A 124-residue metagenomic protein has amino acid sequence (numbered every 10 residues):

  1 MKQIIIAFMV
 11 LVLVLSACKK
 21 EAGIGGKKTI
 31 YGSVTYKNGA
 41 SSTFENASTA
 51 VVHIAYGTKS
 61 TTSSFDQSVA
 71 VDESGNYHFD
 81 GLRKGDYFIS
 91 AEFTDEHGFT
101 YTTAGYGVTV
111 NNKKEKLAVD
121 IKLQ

Functional and structural regions predicted by a protein language model:
K2-F8: Sec-dependent signal peptide recognition, specifically the positively charged N-region followed immediately by
V14-A17: C-terminal motif of bacterial Sec signal peptides marking the signal peptidase cleavage site
K28-N38: A short, amphipathic beta-strand motif
A40-S48: A short beta-turn/strand-edge loop motif at beta-sheet boundaries
S48-S68: Short amphipathic beta-strand segments in non-cytosolic proteins
D72-G81: Short, surface-exposed beta-strand/beta-hairpin micro-motifs centered on an aromatic residue
G85-A91: A short tyrosine-centered beta-strand micro-motif
T94-Q124: Structured interaction patches on ligand/partner-binding surfaces of diverse proteins
